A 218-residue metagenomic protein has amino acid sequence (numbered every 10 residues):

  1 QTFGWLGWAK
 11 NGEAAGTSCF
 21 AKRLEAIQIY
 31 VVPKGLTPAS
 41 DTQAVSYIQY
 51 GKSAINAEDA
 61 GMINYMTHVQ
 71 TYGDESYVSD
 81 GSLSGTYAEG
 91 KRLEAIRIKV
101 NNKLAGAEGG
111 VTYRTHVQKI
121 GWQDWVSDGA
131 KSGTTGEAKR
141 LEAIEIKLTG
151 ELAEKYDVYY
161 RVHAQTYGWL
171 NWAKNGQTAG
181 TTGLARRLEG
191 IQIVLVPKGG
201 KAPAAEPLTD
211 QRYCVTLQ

Functional and structural regions predicted by a protein language model:
Q1-Q218: Lectin-type carbohydrate-recognition ectodomains
